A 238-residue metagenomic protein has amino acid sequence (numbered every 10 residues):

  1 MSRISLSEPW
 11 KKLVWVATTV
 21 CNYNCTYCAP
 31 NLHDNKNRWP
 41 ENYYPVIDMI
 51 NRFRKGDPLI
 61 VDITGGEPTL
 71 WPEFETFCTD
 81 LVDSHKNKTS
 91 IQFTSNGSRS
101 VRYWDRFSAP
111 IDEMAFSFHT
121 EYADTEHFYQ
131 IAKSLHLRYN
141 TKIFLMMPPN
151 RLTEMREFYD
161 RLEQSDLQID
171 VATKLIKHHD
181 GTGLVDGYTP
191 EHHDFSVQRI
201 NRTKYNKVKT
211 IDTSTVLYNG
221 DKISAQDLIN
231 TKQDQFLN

Functional and structural regions predicted by a protein language model:
M1-V14, L228-N238: N-terminal [4Fe-4S]-dependent radical SAM core
R3-W15, M49, P58-L70: A short, flexible N-terminal coil/short beta segment enriched in small residues
I4-Y44: Canonical Radical SAM [4Fe-4S] cluster-binding loop centered on the CxxxCxxC motif and its immediate flanking residues
L32-E41, G56-W71, V82-V101, A109-F128 (+2 more regions): Core AdoMet radical
Y43-K55: Short microdomains enriched in Cys/His and/or Lys/Arg
I47-I50, E75-T79, W104, F128-K133 (+1 more regions): Generic structural signal for well-ordered alpha-helices, preferentially at hydrophobic/aromatic core positions
N51-R54, V82-H85, S108, H136 (+2 more regions): N-terminal cationic-hydrophobic initiation segments that often serve targeting/anchoring roles
E113-N238: Radical SAM enzyme [4Fe-4S]-AdoMet core and its adjacent flexible, acidic and glycine-rich loops/tails across
